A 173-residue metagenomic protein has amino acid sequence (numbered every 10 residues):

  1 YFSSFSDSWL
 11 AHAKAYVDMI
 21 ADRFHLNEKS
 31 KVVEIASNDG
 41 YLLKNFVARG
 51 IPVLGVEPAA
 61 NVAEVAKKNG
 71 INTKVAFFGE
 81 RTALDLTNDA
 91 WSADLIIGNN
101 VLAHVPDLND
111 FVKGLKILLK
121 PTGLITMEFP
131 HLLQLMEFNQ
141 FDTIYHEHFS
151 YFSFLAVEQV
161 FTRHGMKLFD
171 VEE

Functional and structural regions predicted by a protein language model:
Y1-N61, V65, Y145: Extended interfacial segments that mediate partner engagement and assembly in macromolecular machines
L26-N27, T87-W91: Glycine-rich phosphate-binding loop signature in dinucleotide/nucleotide-binding domains
G70-D85: Conserved SAM-binding strand-loop segment of SAM-dependent methyltransferases
D94-I97: A conserved beta-strand element that flanks and buttresses the S-adenosyl-L-methionine
N99-V101: Short catalytic micro-motifs in class I SAM-dependent methyltransferases
N109-L124: A short glycine-rich, Lys/Arg-flanked "PGG" loop and its adjoining helix->strand segment in the class I
M127-S150, F154-A156: Short, glycine-/aromatic-enriched active-site segment of Class I SAM-dependent methyltransferases
M166-E173: Conserved S-adenosyl-L-methionine
